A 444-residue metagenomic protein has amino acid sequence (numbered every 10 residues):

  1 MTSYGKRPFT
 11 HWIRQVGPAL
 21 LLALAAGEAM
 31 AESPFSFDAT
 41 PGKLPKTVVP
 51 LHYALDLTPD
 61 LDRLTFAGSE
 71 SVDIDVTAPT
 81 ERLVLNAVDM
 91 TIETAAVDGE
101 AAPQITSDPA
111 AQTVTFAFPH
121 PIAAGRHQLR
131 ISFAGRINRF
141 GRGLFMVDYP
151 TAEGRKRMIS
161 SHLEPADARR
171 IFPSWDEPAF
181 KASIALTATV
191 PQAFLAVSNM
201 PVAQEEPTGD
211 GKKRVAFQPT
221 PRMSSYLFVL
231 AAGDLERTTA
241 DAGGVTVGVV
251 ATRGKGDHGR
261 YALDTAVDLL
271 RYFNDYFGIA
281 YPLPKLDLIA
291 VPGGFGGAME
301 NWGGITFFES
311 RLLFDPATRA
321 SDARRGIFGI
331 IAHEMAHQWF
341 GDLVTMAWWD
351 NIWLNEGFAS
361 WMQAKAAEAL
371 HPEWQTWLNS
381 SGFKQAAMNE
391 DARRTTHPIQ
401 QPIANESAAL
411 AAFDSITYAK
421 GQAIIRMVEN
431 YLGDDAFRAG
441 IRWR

Functional and structural regions predicted by a protein language model:
T2-G17: Bacterial N-terminal signal peptides that target proteins for export
P8, A39-P41, N405: Secondary-structure junction/capping motif
M30-P284, L288, S310, D315 (+2 more regions): Acidic/His-enriched low-complexity segments
M158, F217, G248-R444: Hydrophobic alpha-helical and helix-loop surface patches within well-folded domains that function as non-catalytic
